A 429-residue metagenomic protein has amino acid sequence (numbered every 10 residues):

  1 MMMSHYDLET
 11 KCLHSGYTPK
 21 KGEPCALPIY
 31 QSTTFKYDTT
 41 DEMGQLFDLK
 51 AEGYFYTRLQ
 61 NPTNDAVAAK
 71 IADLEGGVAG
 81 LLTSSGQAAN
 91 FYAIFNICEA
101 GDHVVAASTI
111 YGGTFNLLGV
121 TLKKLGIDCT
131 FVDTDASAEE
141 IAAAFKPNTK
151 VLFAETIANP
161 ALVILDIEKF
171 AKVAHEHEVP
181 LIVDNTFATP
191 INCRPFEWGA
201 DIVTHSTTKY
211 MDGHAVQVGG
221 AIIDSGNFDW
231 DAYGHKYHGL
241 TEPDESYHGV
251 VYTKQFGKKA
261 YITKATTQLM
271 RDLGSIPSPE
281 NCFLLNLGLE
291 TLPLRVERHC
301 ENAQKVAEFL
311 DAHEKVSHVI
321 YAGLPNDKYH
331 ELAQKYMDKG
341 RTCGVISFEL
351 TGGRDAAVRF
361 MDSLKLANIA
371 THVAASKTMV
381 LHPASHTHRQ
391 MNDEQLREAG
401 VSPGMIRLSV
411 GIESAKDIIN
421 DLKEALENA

Functional and structural regions predicted by a protein language model:
M1, G119-V120, D128-C129, P147-K150 (+3 more regions): PLP-dependent enzyme catalytic core of the Aspartate aminotransferase-like
M2-N61, A69: N-terminal "arm"/small-domain region of PLP-dependent enzymes with the aminotransferase-like
E9-T18, L81-A312, I320: Conserved PLP-enzyme active-site core in the AAT-like
T34, S225-F228, L350-G353: Short loop segments at secondary-structure junctions
T39-F91, G113-T121: Conserved N-terminal alpha-helix of the aminotransferase class I/II PLP-enzyme fold
G76, N148, K315-H318, L366 (+1 more regions): Glycine-centered tight turns that cap/initiate beta-strands
I223, S347-E349, S409-G411: Short hydrophobic/aromatic beta-strand micro-patches that form the beta-sheet surface supporting nucleotide- or nucleic
L273-I276, E280-C282, L287, T291 (+4 more regions): Conserved small-domain helix->loop->beta segment predominantly found in fold-type I
